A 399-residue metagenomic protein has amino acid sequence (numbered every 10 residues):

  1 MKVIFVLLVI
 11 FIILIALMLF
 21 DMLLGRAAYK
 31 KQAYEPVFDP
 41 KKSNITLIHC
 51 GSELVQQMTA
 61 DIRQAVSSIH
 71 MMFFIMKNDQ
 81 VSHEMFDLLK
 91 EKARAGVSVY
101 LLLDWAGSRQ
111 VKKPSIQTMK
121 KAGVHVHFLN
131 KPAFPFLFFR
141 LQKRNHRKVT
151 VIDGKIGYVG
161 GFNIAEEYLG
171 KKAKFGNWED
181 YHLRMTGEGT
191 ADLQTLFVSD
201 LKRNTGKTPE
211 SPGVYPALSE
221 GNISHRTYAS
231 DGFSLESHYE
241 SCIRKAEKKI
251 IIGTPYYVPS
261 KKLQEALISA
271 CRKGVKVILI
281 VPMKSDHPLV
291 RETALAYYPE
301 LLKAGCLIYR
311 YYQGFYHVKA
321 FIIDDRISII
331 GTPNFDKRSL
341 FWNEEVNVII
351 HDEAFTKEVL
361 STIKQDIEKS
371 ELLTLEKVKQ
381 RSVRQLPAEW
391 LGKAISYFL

Functional and structural regions predicted by a protein language model:
M1-H125, P135-N145, I152-L399: Charged, low-complexity intrinsically disordered terminal segments
F128-L129: His/Asp/Glu-enriched short active-site or ligand-binding loop at hydrolase and phosphoryl-transfer sites
P132: An amphipathic, basic-hydrophobic helix/alpha-beta surface used to engage anionic, phosphate-rich ligands or surfaces
